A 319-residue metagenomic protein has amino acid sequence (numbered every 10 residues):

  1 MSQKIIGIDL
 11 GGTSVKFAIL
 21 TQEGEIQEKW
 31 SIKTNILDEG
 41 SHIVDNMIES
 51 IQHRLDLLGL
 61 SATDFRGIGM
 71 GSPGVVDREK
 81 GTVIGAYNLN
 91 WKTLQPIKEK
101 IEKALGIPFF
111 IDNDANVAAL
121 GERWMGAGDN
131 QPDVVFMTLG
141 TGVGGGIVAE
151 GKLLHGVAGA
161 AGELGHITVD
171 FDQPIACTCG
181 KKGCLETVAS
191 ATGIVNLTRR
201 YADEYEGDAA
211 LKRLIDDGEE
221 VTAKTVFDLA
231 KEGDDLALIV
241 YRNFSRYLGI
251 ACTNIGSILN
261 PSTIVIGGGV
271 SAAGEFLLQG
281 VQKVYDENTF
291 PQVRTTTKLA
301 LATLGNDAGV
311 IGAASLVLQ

Functional and structural regions predicted by a protein language model:
M1-R66, V76-T82, K98-I107, G121-Q131 (+2 more regions): ATP-binding/phosphotransfer module of carbohydrate and carboxylate kinases, centering on a glycine-rich
W30-I32, Y87, V157: Short hydrophobic alpha-helix segments
K33-I36, W91-K92, A161-E163, V169: A short acidic/small-residue loop/turn micro-motif
G81-T93: A charged helix-plus-loop insertion that forms the helical arch/lid used to bind and gate nucleic-acid substrates
F109-N113: General beta-strand structural signal in soluble alpha/beta enzymes
A115-A119: Active-site-adjacent loop/helix segments that line or gate small-molecule/cofactor pockets in enzymes
D129-V188: Glycine-rich phosphate-binding loop of actin/hexokinase-like ATP-binding domains
